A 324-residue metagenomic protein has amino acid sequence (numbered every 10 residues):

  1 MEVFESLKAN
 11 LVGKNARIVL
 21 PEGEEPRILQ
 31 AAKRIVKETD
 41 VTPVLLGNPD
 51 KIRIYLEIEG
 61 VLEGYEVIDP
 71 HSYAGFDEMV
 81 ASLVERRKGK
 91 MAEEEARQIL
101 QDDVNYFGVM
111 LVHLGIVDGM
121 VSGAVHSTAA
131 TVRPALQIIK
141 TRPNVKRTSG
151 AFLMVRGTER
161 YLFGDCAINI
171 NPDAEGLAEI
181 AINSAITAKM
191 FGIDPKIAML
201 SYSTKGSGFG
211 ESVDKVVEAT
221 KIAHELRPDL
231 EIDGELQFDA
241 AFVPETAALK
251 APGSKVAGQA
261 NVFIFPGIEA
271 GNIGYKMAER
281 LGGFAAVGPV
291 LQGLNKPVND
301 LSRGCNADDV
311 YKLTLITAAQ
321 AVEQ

Functional and structural regions predicted by a protein language model:
M1-A257, V262-Q324: Anion-binding alpha/beta catalytic cores of soluble intermediary-metabolism enzymes, centered on
